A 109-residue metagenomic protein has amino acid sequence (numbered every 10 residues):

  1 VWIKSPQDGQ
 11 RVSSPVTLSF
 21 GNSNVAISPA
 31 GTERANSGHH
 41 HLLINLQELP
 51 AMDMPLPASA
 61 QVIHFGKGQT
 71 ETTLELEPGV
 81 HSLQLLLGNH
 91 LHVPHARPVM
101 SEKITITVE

Functional and structural regions predicted by a protein language model:
V1-S13: Short, compositionally biased P/S/T/A/G/V-rich stretches that sit at domain boundaries
Q10-V25: Contiguous beta-strand segments within globular domains
S14, G38, E77-G79: A glycine-anchored, Pro-Gly-centered beta-turn/N-cap motif
V16-F20, T70-T72, G79-L87: Short, well-structured beta-strand segments within conserved domains
G21-T32, V93: Short amphipathic, basic-aromatic surface patches that mediate peripheral association with negatively charged
T32-H40, M100: Short coil-to-beta strand junction motifs in C2/discoidin
L49-A51, G88-V99: Short acidic/polar inter-strand loop motif in beta-rich domains
A96-E109: Short beta-strand elements
